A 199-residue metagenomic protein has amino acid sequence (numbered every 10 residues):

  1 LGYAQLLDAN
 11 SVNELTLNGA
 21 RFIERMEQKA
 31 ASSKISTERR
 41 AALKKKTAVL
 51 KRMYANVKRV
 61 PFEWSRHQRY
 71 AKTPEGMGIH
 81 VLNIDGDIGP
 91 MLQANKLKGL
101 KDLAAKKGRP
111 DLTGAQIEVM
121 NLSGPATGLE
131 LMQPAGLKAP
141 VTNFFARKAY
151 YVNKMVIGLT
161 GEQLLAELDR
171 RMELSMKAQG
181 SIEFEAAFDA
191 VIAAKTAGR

Functional and structural regions predicted by a protein language model:
Q5-S11: Active-site-surrounding "flap" and adjacent substrate/cofactor-binding loops of secreted or lumenal enzymes, prototyped
V12-A115, M120-E130, M172: Alpha-helical segment that forms one wall of the substrate-binding/catalytic cleft in peptidoglycan-active domains
A115-R170: Catalytic and substrate-binding regions of cell-wall glycan-acting enzymes that process beta-1,4-linked
K154-R199: Low-complexity, Gly/Ser/Thr/Pro-rich intrinsically disordered linker/tail segments
